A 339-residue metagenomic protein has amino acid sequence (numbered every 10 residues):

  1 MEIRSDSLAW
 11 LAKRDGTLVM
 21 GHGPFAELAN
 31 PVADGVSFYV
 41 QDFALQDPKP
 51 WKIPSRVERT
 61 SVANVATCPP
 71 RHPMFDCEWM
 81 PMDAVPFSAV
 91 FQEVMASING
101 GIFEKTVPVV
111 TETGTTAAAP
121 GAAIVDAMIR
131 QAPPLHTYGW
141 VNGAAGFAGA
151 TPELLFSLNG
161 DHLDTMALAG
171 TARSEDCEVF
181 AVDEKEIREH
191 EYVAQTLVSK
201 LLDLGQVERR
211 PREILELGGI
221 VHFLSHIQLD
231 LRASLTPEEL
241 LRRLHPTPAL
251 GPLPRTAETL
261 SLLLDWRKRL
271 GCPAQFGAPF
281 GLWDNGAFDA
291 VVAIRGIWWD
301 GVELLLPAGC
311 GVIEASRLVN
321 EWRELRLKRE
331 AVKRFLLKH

Functional and structural regions predicted by a protein language model:
M1-L11, C68-A122: Terminal domain-start leader segments
M1-Q46: A generic N-terminal leader/anchor concept
E2-G16, V110-Y192, D284-G309: An anion-binding catalytic pocket shared by soluble metabolic enzymes
S5-L8, V40-T60, G149-T151, L163: Polyanion/phosphate-binding surface patch
Y39, G101, F156, Q195 (+3 more regions): A residue-level signal for conserved active-site and pocket-lining positions in enzyme catalytic cores
P50-A63, F288-D300: Structural signature of FAD isoalloxazine-binding scaffolds in flavoprotein oxidoreductases
V57-V85, A89-Q92, T115, D164-W266 (+1 more regions): Contiguous alpha-helical scaffold segments within structured protein domains that host functional hotspots
D230-H339: Conserved hydrophobic core element of enzyme catalytic domains
